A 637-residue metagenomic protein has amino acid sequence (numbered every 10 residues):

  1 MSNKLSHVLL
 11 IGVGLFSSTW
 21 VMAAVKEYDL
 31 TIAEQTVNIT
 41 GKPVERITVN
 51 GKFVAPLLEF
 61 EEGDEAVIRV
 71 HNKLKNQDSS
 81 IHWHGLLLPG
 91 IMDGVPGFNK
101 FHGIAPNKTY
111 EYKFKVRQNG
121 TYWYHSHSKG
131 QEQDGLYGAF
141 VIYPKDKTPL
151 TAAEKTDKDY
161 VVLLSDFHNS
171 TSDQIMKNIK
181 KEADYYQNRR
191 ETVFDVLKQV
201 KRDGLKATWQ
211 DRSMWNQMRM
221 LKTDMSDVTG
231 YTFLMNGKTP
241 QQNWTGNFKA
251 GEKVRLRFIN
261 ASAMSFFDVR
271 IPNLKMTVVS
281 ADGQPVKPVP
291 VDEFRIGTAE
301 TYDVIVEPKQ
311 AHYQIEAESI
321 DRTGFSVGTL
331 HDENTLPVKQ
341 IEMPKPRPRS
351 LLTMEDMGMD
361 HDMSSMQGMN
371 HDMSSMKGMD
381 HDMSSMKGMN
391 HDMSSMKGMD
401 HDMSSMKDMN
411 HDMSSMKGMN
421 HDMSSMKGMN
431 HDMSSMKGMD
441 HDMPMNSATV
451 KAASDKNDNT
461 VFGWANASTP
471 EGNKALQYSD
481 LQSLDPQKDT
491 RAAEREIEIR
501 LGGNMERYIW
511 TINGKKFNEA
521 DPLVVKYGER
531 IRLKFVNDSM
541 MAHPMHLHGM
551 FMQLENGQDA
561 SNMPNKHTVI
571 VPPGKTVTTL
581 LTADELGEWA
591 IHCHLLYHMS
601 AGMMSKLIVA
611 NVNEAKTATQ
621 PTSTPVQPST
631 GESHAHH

Functional and structural regions predicted by a protein language model:
M1-L9: Bacterial N-terminal signal peptides that target proteins for export
A23-R270, L274-I296, I305, T335-D372 (+7 more regions): Histidine-centered copper-binding motifs that mark active-site loops of extracellular/periplasmic copper enzymes
F53, S365-M439: Thr-biased low-complexity repeat/linker tracts and other Thr-enriched repetitive architectures
Y122-S128, H312-R322, W589-C593: Short, aromatic- and glycine-rich surface loops/edge beta-strands on solvent-exposed regions
G130-L136, H312, S319-V327, Y597-G602: Short acidic/polar inter-strand loop motif in beta-rich domains
S483-D489, E494-Y508, N513, N518-M552 (+1 more regions): C-terminal substrate/ligand-recognition segments
V525, I531, V536-M545, M550-N611 (+1 more regions): C-terminal soluble interaction/assembly domains
